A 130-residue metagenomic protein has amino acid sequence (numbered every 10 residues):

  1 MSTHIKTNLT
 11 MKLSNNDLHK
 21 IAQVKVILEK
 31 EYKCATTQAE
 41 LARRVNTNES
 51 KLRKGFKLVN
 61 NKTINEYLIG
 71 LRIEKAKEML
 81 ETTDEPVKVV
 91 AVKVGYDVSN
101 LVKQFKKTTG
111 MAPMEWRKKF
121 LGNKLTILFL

Functional and structural regions predicted by a protein language model:
M1-T10: An amphipathic alpha-helical interaction segment
H4, K103-L130: …primarily DNA-binding HTH/wHTH and HhH modules…
L9-A35, I69-E85: A short, Lys/Arg-enriched amphipathic alpha-helix from helix-turn-helix/homeodomain DNA-binding modules
E31, A35-L68, K93-E115: Basic/polar phosphate-binding segments, predominantly the helix-turn-helix DNA-binding elements of transcriptional
K33, N61, I73, E85 (+2 more regions): Residue-level marker of structural boundaries
L58, G70, T82, K107 (+1 more regions): A short linear boundary/processing microfeature
V87-A91: Hydrophobic positions on the alpha-helical face of helix-turn-helix-like DNA-binding modules
